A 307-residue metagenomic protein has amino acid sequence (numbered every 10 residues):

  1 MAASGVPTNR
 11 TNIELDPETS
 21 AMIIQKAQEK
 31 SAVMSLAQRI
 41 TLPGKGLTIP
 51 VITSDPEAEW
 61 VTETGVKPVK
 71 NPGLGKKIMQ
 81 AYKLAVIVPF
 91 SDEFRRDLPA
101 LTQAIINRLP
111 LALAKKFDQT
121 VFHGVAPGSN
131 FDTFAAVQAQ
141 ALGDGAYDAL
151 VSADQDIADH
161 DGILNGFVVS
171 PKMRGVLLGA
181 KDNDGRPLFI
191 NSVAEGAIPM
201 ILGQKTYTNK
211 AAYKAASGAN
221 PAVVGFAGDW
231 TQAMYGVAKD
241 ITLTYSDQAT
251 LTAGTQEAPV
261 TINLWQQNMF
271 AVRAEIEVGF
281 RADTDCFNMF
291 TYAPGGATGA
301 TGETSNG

Functional and structural regions predicted by a protein language model:
A2-L84, L150-V151, C286-M289: Assembly/oligomerization interface modules of large self-assembling protein complexes
P43, Q140-F270, I276, E303-G307: Extended oligomerization regions of viral-like shell subunits
E57-W60, L98-P99, V176-G179, M234-Y235 (+1 more regions): Short helix/loop capping segments that flank catalytic or ligand/cofactor-binding pockets
A58, D118-F122, G162-I163, D240 (+2 more regions): Intrinsically disordered or highly flexible coil/loop and linker segments, enriched in small and charged/polar residues
G75-I78, A85-I163, T291-Y292, G299-G307: Alpha-helical scaffold segments that mediate packing/assembly in large oligomeric complexes
D92, I276-F280: Beta-strand elements of well-folded, non-transmembrane domains
T102, A180-D182, T284-T291: Composition- and surface-driven signal marking solvent-exposed, interaction-prone regions in large proteins
